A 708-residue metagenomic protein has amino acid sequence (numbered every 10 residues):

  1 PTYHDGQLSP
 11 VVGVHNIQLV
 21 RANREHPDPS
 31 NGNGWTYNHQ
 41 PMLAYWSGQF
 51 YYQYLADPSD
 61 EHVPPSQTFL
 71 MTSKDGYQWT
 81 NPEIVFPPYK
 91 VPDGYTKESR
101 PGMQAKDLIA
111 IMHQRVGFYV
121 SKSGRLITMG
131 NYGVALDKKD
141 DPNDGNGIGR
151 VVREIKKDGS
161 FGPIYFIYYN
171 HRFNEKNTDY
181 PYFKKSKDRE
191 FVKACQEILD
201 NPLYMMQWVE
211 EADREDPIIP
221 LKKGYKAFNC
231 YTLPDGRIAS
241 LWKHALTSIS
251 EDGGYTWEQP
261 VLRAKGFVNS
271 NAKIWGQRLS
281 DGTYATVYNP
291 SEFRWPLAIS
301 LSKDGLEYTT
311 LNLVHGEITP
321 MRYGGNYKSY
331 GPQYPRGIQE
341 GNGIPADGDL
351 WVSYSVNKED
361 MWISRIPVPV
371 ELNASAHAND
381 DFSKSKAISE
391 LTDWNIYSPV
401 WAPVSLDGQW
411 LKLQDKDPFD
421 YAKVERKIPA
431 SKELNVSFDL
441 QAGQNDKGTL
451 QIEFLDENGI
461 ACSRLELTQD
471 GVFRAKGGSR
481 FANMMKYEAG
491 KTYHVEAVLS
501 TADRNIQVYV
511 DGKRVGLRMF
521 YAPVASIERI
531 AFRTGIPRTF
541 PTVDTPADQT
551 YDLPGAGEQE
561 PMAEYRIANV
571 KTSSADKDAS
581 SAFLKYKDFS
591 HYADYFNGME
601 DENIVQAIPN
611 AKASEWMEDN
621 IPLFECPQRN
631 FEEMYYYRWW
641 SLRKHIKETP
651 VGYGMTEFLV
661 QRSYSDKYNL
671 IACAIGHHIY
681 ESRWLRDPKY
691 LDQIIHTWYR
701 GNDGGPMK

Functional and structural regions predicted by a protein language model:
P1, V370-I396: Extracellular carbohydrate-recognition regions
P1-A376: Asp-box/BNR beta-propeller blade signature and adjacent active/binding-site loops in extracellular glycan-interacting
G34-W35, H39, Q53, K222-K226 (+1 more regions): Substrate-binding groove/exosite segments of carbohydrate-active enzymes
I218, R474-E496: Short, aromatic/His-centered strand-loop micro-motif at the edge of beta-sheets
K386-K412: Extracellular glycan-recognition surfaces and repeat-rich motifs
K412-V472: Secretory/extracellular carbohydrate-interaction modules and structurally similar beta-sandwich "look-alikes"
V436-F438, G490-S500, I506-V508: Short tryptophan-centered beta-strand motifs in secreted/extracellular beta-sheet-rich domains of glycan-recognition
R518-Y565: Flexible glycan-contacting loops in extracellular carbohydrate-active proteins
